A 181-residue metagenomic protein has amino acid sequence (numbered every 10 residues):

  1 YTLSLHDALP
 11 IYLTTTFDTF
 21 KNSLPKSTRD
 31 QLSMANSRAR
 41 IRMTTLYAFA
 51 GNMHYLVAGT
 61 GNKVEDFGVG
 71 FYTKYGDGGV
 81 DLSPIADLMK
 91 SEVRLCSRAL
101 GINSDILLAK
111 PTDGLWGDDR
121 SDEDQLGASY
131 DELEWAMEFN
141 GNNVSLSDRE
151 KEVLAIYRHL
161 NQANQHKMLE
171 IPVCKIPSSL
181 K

Functional and structural regions predicted by a protein language model:
S4, A8-T16, K21-N22, K26-S37 (+4 more regions): ATP/NTP-dependent adenylation/nucleotidyl-transfer catalytic domains that generate, transfer, or process NMP-activated
R38-R42: Active-site glycine-rich loop that binds ribose-phosphate moieties when present
